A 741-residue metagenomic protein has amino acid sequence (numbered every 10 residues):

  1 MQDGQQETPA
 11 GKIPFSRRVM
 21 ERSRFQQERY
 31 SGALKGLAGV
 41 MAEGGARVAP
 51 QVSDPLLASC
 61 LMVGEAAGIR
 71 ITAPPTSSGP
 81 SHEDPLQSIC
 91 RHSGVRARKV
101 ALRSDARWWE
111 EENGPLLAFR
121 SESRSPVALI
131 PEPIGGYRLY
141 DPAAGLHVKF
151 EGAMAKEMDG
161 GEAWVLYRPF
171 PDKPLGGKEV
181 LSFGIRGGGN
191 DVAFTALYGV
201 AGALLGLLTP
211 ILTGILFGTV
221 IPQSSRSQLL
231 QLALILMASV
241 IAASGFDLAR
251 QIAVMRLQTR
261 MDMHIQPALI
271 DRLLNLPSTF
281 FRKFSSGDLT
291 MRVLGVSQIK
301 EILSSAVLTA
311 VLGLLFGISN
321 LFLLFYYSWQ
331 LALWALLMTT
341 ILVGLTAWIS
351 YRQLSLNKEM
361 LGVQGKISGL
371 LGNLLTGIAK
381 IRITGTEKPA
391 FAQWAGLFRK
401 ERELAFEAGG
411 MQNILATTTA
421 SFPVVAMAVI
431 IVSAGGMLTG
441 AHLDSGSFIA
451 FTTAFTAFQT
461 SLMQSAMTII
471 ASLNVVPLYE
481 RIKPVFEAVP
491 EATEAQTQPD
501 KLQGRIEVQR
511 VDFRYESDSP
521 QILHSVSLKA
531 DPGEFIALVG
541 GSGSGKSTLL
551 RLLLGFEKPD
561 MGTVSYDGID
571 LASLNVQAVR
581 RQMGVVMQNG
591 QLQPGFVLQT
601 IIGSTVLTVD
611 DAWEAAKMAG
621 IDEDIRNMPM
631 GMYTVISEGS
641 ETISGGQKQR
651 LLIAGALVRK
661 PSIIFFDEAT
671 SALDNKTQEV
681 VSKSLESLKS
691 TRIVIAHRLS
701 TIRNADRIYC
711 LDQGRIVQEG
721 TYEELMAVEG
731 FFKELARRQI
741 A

Functional and structural regions predicted by a protein language model:
M1-T209, P222, R226-Q231, R250 (+9 more regions): Membrane-integrated ABC transporters
F194-F246, A253, F325-Q330, V432 (+1 more regions): Transmembrane helix-loop-helix hairpins at lipid-water interfaces of multipass membrane proteins, especially the type-1
T209-I215, V307-S350, F406-T452: A hydrophobic transmembrane-helix motif
T213-G214, L274-S319, T376, R382: Juxtamembrane loop-to-helix connectors within ABC transporter transmembrane domains
V363, I367, A379-T386, G410 (+1 more regions): Cytosolic ends of transmembrane helices, especially the final helix of ABC transmembrane type-1 domains
F486-A537, D570, E614, K683 (+1 more regions): Primarily ABC-family ATPase nucleotide-binding module
T548-R551, R580-N589, F596-T600, A615-A619 (+1 more regions): ABC-family ATPase nucleotide-binding domain "signature/switch" substructure
L554: Helix-to-loop junction immediately C-terminal to a conserved catalytic motif
